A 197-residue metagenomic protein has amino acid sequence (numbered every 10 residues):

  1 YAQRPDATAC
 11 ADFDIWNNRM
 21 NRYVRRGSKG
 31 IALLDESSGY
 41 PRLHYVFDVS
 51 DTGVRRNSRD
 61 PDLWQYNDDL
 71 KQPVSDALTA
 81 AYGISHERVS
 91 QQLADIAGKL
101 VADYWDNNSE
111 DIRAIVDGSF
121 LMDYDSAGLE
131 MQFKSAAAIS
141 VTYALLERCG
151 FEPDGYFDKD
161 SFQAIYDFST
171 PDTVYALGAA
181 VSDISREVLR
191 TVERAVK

Functional and structural regions predicted by a protein language model:
Y1-K197: N-terminal accessory/interface modules of nucleic-acid-binding and processing proteins
